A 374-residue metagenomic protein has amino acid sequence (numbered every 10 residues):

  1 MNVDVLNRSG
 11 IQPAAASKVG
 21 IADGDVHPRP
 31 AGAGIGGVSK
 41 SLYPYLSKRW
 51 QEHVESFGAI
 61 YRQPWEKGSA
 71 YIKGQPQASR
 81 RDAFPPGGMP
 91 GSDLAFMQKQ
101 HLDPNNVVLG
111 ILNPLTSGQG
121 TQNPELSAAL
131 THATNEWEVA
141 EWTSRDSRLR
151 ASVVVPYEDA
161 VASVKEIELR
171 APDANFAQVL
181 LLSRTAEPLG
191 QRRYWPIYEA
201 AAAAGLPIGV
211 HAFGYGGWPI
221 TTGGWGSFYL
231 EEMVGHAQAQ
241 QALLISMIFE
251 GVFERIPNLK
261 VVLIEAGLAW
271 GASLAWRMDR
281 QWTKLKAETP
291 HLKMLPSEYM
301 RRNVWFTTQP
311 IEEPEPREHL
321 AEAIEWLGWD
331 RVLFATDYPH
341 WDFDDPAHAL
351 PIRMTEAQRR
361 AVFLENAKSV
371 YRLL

Functional and structural regions predicted by a protein language model:
M1-L374: Helix-coil boundary/capping segments in enzymes
